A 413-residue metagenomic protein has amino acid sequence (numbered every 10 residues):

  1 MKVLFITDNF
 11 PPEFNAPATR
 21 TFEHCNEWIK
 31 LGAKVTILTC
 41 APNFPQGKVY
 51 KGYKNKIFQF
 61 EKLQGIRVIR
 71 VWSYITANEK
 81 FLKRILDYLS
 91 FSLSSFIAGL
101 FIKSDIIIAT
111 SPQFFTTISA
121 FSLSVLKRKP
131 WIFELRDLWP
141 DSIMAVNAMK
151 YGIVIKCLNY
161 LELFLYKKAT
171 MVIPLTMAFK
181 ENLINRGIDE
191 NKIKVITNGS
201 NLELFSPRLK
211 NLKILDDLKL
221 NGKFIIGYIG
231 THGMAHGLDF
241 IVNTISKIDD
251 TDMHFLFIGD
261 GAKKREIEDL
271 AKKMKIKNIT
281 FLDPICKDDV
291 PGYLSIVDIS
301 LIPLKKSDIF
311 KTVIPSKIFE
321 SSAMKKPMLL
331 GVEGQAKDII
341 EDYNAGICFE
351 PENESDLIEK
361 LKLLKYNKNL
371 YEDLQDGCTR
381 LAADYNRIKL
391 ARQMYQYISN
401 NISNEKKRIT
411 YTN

Functional and structural regions predicted by a protein language model:
M1-Q64, I248, T410-N413: N-terminal subdomain of nucleotide-sugar transferases
L4, L220-H236, I241-I245, L256 (+1 more regions): Conserved donor-binding/catalytic core segment of Leloir-type glycosyltransferases
L93-K103, F115-I118, S122-L126, G152-P174: Membrane-proximal helix-turn-helix segments that form the acceptor-binding/catalytic region of lipid-linked
A178, G199: Carbohydrate-associated surface elements
H236, C286-Y293, D298-S322, L329-D338: Nucleotide-sugar-dependent
D250-D252, I258, R265-G292: Nucleotide-activated donor-binding/catalytic signature segment of Leloir-type glycosyltransferases, i.e., the conserved
K337-K362: Change "using UDP/GDP/dTDP sugars" to "using nucleotide sugars
D356, L363, L370-D384, Q396: A short, well-ordered alpha-helix in the C-terminal region of glycosyltransferases
